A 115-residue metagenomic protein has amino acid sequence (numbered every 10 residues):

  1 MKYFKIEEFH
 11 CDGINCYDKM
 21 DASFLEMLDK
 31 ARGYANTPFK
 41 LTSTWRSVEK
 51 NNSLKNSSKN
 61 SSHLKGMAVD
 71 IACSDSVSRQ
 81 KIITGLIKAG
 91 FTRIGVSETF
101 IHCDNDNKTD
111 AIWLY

Functional and structural regions predicted by a protein language model:
M1-N15, N52-K59, H63-V69: Short, conserved helix/loop micro-motifs enriched in His/Cys and acidic residues
M1-T37, V96, N107-D110, L114-Y115: Extracytoplasmic cell-surface/polysaccharide-interacting catalytic and binding patches
K5, D21, S47, D75-S78: Helix N-cap and loop-to-helix transition residues
I14, K40-R46, S74-V77: N-terminal start-of-chain detector that recognizes signal peptides and the immediate post-cleavage beginning
L25-N56: Extended, low-complexity, intrinsically disordered C-terminal regulatory tails of eukaryotic serine/threonine kinases
K59-N60, L64-K65, V69-Y115: Catalytic cores and adjacent binding grooves of peptidoglycan-active enzymes
